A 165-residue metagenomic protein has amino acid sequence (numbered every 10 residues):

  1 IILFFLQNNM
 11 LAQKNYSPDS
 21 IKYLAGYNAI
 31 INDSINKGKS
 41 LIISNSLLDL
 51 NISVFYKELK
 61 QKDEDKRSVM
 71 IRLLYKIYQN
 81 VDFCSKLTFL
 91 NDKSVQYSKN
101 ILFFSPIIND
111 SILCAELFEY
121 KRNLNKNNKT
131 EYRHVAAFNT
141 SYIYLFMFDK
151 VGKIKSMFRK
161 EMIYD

Functional and structural regions predicted by a protein language model:
I1-S20: Bacterial Sec-dependent N-terminal signal peptides
N15-N128: Surface-exposed acidic loop/strand-edge motifs in secreted or periplasmic proteins that form small linear binding
Y97-I101, A137-I143, F158: Short, surface-exposed coil-to-beta transition loops
C114, I143-L145: Beta-strand secondary-structure signal
T130-A137: Short consensus segments that form the blades of beta-propeller domains, in both extracellular/periplasmic
M147-V151: Short beta-strand micro-motifs enriched in acidic
G152-S156: Beta-strand initiation motifs
M157-D165: Short, solvent-exposed aromatic-acidic interface loops
